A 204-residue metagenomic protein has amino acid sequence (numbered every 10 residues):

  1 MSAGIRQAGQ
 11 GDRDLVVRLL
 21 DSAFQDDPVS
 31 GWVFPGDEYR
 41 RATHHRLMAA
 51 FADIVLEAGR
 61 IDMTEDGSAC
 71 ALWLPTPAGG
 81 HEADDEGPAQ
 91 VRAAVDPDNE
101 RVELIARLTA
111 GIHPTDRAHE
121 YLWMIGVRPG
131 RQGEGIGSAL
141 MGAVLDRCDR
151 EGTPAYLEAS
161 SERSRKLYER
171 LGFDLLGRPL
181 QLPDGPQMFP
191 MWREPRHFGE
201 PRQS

Functional and structural regions predicted by a protein language model:
G4-R18, S22: A short beta-loop-alpha structural element at the N-terminal edge of CoA-dependent acyl/N-acetyltransferase catalytic
D37-R60: Active-site rim helix/loop that mediates acceptor-substrate recognition in acyltransferases
D53-L74: Conserved beta-hairpin
C70-Q132, L182-P183: Conserved acyl-donor/pantetheine-binding loop and adjacent beta-alpha core of acyl/acetyltransferases and related
A118-Y121, R147-S160: Conserved GNAT acetyl-CoA-binding A-motif
G133-D146, R170: Conserved acetyl-CoA-binding loop-helix of GNAT-fold acetyltransferases
S138, R150-E151, S161-R178, D184: Conserved active-site alpha-helix within GNAT-family acetyltransferase domains
T153, L157-E162, Q181-S204: C-terminal "cap" of GNAT-fold acetyltransferases
